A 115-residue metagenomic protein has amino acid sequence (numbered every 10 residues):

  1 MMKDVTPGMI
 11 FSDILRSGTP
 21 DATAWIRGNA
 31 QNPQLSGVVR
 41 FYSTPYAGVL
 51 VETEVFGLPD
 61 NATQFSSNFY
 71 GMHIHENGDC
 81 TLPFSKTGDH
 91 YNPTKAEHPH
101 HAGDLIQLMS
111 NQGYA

Functional and structural regions predicted by a protein language model:
M1-A115: N-terminal leader/targeting pre-sequences
